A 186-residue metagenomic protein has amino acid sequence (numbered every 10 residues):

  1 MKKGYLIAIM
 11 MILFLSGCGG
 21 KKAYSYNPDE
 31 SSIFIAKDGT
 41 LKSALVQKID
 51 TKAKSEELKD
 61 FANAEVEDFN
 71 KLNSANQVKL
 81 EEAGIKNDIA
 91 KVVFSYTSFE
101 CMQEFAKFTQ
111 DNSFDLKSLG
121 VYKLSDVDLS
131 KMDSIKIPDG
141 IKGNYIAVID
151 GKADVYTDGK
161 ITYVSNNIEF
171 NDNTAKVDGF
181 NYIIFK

Functional and structural regions predicted by a protein language model:
M1-G4: Positively charged n-region of N-terminal signal peptides that target proteins for export
F14-G17: C-terminal motif of bacterial Sec signal peptides marking the signal peptidase cleavage site
G19-K21: Bacterial signal peptide processing site
Y26-V46: Post-signal peptide N-terminal segment of mature Sec-exported envelope proteins
S31-S32, Q77-I85: Short amphipathic beta-strand and strand-loop transition segments with alternating hydrophobic
G39-E67: Post-signal-peptide N-terminal segment of Sec-exported extracytoplasmic proteins
V66-K79: Active-site- and interface-proximal helix/loop "cap" or "latch" segments in soluble metabolic and energy-transducing
G84-K186: Mature, soluble, non-transmembrane domains
